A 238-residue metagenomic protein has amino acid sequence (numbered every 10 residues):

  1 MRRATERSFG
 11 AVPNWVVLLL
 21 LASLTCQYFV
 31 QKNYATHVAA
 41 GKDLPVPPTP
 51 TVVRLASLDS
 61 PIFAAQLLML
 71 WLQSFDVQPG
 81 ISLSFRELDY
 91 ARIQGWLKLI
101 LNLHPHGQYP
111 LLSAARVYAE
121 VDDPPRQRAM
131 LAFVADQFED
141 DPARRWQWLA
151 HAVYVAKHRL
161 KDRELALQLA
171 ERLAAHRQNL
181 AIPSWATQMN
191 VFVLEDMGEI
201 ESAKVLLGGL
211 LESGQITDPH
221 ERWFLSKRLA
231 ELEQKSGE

Functional and structural regions predicted by a protein language model:
R2-H104, G208, K235-G237: N-terminal alpha-helical interaction modules that lie
A91-R92, L97, R126-E139, D162-H176 (+2 more regions): Alpha-helical repeat scaffolds
I100-R126: Short, charge-rich amphipathic alpha-helical segments embedded in non-transmembrane helical bundles/solenoids
P105, E139, A143, R177-A181 (+1 more regions): Short coil turns that delineate tetratricopeptide repeat
P110, R144, W148, L180-T187 (+1 more regions): TPR alpha-solenoid repeat register
A114, A152, L173, T187-N190 (+2 more regions): Structural register within alpha-helical repeat arrays
V117-V121, A156-K157, L194: Residue at a conserved register position within TPR or TPR-like alpha-solenoid repeats
V193-E238: Terminal, low-structured helical/coil segments at or just beyond the last alpha-helical repeat
